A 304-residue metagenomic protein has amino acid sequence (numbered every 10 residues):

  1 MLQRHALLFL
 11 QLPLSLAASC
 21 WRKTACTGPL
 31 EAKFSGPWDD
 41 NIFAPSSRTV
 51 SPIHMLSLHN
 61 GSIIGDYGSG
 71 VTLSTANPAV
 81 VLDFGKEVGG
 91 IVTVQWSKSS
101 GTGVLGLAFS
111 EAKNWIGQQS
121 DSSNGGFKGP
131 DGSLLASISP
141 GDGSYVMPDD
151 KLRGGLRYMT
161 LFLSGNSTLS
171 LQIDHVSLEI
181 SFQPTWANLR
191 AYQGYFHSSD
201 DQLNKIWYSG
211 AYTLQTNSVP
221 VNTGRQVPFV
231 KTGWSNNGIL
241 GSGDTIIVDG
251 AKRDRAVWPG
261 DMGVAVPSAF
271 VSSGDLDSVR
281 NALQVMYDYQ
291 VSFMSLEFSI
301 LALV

Functional and structural regions predicted by a protein language model:
M1-S19: Fungal secretory targeting signals
A18-A251, D261, D277-R280, S292-A302: Extracellular/oxidizing-compartment recognition motifs
A136-I138, A269, M286: Broad structural signal for hydrophobic residues in well-ordered alpha-helices, predominantly aliphatic
W207, A211, V266-P267, L283 (+1 more regions): Non-transmembrane alpha-helical segments in soluble domains of secreted/periplasmic/extracellular proteins
V264-D275, V304: Well-ordered alpha-helical scaffold segments within catalytic/enzyme domains
V271-S278, A282-V285, Y289: Active-site diphosphate/adenylate-binding microenvironment
